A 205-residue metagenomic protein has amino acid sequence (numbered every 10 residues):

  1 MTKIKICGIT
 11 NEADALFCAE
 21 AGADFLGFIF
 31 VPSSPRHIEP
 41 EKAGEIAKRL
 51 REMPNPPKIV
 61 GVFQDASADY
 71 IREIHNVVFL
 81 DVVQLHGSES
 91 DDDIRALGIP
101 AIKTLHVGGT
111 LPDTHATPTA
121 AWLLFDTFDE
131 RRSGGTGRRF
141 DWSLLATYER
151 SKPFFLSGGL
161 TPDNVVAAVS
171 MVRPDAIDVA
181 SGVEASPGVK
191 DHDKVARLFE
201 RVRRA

Functional and structural regions predicted by a protein language model:
M1-A205: Conserved N-terminal beta1-alpha1 strand-loop-helix module at the mouth
